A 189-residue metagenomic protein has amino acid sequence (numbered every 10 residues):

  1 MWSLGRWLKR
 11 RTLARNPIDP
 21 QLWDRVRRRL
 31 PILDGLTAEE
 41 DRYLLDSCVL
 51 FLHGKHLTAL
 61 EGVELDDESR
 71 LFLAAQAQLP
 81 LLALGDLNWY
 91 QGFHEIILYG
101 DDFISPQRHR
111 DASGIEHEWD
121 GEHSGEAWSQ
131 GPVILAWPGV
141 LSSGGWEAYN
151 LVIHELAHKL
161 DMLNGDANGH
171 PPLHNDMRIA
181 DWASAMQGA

Functional and structural regions predicted by a protein language model:
M1-T12, N150-L151: Membrane-interacting alpha-helical segments
W7-W128: A metal-dependent hydrolase signature that marks the N-terminal structural subdomain at the beginning of catalytic folds
T37, E147-N164: Active-site recognition of the HExxH zinc-binding catalytic motif
H94-I96, G131-V133, Y149: Generic beta-strand structural signal
Q107, I134-I153: Short pre-active-site segment immediately N-terminal to the catalytic Zn-binding motif
H123-G139: Residues forming anionic-ligand binding surfaces in small-molecule and nucleic-acid pockets of primarily soluble enzymes
S129, G145-A148, P171, W182: Acyl-donor binding region in acyl/amide transferases
M162-A189: Post-HExxH zinc-binding segment in Zn-dependent metallohydrolases
